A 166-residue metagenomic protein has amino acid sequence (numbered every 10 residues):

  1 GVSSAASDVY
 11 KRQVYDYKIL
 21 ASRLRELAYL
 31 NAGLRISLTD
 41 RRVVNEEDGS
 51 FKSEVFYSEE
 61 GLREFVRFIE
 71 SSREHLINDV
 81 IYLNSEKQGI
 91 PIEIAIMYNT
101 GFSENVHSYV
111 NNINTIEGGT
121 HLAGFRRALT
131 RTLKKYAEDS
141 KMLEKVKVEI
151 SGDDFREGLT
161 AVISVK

Functional and structural regions predicted by a protein language model:
G1-A6, Y10: Single conserved hydrophobic/aromatic residue that forms the stacking wall/gate of nucleotide- or nucleobase-binding
R12-V14: Outer-membrane beta-barrel proteins
K18, E26-L27, G33, S37-K166: GHKL/Histidine-kinase-like ATPase module
